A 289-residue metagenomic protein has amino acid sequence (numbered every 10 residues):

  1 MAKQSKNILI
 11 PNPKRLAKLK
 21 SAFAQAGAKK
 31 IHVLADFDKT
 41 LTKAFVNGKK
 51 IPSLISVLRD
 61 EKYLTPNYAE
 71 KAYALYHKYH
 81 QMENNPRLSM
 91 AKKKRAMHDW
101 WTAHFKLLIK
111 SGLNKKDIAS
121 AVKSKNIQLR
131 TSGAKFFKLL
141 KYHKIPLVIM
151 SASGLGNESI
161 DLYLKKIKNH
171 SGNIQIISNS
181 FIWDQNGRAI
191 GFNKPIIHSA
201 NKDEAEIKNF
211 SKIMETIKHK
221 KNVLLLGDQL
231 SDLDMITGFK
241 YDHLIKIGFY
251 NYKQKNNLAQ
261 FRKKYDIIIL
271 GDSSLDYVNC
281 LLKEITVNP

Functional and structural regions predicted by a protein language model:
M1-N7, L16, S124-I149, S153-P289: C-terminal cap/substrate-recognition subdomain and adjoining C-terminal extension of metal-dependent phosphatase-like
A2-Q185: Alpha-helical substrate-recognition element adjacent to the catalytic core
